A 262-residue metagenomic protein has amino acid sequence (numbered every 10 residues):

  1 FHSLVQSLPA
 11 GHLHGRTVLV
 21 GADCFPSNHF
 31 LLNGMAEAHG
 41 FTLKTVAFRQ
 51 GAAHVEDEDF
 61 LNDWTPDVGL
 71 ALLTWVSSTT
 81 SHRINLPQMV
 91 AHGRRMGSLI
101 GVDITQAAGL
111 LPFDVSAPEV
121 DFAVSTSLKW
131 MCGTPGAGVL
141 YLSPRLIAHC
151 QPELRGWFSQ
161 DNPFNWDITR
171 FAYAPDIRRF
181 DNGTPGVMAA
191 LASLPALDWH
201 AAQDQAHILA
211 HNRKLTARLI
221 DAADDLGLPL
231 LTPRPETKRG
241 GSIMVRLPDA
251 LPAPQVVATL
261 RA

Functional and structural regions predicted by a protein language model:
F1-A262: Pyridoxal 5′-phosphate
